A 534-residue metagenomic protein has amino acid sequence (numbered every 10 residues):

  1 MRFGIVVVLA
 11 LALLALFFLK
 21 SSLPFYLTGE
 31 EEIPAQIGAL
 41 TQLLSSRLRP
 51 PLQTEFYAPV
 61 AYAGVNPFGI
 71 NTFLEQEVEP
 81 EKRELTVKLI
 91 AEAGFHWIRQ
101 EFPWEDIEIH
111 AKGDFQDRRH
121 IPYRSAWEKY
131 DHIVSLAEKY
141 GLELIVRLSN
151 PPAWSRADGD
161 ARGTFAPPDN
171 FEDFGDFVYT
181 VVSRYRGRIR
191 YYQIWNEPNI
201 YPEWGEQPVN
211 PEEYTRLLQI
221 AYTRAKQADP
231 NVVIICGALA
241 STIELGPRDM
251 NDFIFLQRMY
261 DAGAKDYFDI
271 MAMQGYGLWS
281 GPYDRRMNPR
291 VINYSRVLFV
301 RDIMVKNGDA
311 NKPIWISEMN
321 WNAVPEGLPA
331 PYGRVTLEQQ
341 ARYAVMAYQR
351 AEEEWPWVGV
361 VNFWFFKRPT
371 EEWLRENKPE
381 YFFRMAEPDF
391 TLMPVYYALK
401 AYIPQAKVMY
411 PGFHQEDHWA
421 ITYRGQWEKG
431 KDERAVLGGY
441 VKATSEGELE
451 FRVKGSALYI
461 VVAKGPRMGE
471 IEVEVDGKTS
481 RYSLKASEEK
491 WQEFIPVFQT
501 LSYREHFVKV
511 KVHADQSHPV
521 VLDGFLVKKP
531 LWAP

Functional and structural regions predicted by a protein language model:
I5-K20: Hydrophobic membrane-insertion alpha-helices, especially the h-region of bacterial N-terminal signal peptides
L16-F17, P24-T54, A58-P59, P198 (+5 more regions): Aromatic-rich peripheral "rim/lid" segments of glycoside hydrolase catalytic domains that contact and position glycan
S21-W97, H120, S135, K226: N-terminal carbohydrate-binding accessory modules
S22-G29, Y402-P534: Glycan-recognition surfaces in beta-rich domains, encompassing non-catalytic CBMs and lectin-like receptor-binding
N66-T72, I98-Q100, L144-L148, Y192-I194 (+4 more regions): Hydrophobic faces of well-ordered beta-strands that scaffold small-molecule active sites in alpha/beta enzyme cores
E77-A91, D173-V181, D249-D261, A341-Q349: Short, acidic/polar
A93-F115, H120-R248, L278, W321: Substrate-binding cleft and catalytic face of glycoside hydrolase catalytic domains, especially the flexible beta-alpha
G175, V209-E338: Noncatalytic carbohydrate-binding groove/subsite architecture in carbohydrate-active enzymes
